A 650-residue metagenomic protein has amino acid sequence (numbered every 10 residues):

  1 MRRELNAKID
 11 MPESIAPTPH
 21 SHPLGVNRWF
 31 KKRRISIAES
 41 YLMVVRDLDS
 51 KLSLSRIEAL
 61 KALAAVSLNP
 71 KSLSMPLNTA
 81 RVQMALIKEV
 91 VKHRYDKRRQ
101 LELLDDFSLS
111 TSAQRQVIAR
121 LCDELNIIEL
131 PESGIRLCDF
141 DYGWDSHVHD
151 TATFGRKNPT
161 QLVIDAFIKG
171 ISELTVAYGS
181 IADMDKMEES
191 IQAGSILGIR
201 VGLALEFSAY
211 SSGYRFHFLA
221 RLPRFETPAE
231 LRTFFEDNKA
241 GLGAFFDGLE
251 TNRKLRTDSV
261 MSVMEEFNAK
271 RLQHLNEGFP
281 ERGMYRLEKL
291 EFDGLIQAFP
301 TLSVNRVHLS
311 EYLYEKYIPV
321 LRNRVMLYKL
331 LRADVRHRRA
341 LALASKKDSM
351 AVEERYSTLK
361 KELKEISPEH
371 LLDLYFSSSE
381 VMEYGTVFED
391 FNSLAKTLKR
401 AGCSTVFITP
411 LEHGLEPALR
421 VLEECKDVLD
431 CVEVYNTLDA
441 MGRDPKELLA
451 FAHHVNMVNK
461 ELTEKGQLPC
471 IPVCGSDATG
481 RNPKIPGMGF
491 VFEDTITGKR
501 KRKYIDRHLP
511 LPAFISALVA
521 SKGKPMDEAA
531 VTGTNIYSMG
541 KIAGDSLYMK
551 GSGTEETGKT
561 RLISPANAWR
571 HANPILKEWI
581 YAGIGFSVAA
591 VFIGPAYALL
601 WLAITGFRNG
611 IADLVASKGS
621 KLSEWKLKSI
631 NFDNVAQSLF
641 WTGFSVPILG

Functional and structural regions predicted by a protein language model:
M1-E173, I181-T251, P319-V320, L330 (+1 more regions): Charged catalytic cores and adjacent phosphate/nucleic-acid-binding surfaces used for phosphate/nucleic-acid chemistry
V176: Phosphate-binding glycine-rich loops of NTP-binding sites
E230-K347: Non-catalytic, alpha-helical, charged scaffold/linker segments that couple or flank catalytic or architectural cores
